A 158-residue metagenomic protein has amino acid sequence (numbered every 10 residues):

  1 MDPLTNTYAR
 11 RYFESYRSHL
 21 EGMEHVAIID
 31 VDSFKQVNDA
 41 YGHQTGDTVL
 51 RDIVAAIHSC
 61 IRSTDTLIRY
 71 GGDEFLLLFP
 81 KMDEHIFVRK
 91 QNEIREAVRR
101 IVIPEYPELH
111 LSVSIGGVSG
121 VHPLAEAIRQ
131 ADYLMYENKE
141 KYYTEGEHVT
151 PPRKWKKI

Functional and structural regions predicted by a protein language model:
M1: Primarily the dimerization/phosphotransfer
A9-H25, D32-R62, I68-G72, L76-L77 (+3 more regions): Conserved long alpha-helical elements within nucleotide-processing catalytic cores of c-di-GMP signaling and class III
V31-D32, V121: PAS/PAC or PAS-like capping segment
H58, R62, E96-I103, Y136 (+1 more regions): A general structural signal for alpha-helical elements within enzymatic catalytic domains
R69, V98-G116, Y143-H148: Catalytic core regions of nucleotide second-messenger enzymes
L78-P80, V118: Short hydrophobic/aromatic beta-strand micro-patches that form the beta-sheet surface supporting nucleotide- or nucleic
V88-R95, V118-P151, W155-I158: Catalytic-core segments of nucleotide cyclases and related cyclic-nucleotide turnover enzymes
